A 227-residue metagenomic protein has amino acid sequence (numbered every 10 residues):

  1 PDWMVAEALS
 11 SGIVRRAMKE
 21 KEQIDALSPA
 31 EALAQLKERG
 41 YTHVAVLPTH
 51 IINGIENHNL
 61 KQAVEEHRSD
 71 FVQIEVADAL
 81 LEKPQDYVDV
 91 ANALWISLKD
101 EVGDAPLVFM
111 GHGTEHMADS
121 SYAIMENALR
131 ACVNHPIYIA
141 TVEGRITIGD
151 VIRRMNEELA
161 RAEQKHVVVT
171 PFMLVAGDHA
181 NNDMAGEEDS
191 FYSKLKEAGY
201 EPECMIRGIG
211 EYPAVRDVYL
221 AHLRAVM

Functional and structural regions predicted by a protein language model:
P1-M227: Active-site-proximal alpha-helix that buttresses catalytic centers in soluble enzyme cores
